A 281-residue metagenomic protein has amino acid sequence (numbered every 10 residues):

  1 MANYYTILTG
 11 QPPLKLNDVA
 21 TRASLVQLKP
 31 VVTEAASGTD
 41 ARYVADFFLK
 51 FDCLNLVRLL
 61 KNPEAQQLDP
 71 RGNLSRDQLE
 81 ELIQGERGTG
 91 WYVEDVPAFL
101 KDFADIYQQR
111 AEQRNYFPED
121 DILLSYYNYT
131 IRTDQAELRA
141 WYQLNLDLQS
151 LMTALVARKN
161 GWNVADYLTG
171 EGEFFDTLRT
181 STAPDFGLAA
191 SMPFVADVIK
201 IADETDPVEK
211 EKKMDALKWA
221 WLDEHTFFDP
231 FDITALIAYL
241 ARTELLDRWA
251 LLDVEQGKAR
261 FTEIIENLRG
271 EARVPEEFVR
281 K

Functional and structural regions predicted by a protein language model:
M1-K281: N-terminal domain-start signal
